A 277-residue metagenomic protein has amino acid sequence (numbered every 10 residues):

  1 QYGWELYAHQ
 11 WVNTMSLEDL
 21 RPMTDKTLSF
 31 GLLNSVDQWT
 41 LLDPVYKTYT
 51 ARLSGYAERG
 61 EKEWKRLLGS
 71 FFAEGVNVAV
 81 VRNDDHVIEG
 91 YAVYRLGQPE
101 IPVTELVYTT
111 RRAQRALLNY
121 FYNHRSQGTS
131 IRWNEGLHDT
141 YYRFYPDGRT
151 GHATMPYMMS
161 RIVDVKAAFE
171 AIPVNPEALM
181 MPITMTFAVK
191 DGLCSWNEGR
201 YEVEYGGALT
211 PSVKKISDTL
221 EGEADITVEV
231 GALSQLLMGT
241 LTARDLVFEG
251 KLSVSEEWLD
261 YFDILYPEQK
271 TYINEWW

Functional and structural regions predicted by a protein language model:
Q1-R21, V36-D37, N77, H86: Active-site-proximal cofactor/substrate-binding loop regions of enzyme domains
P22-W277: Intrinsically disordered, low-complexity, positively biased terminal segments
